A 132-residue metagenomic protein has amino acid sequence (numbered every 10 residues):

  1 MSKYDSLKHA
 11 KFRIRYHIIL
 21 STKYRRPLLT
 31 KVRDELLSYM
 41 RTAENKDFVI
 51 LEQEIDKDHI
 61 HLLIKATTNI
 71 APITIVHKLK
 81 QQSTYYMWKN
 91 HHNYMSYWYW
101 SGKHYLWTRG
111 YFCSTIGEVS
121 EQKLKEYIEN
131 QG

Functional and structural regions predicted by a protein language model:
M1-G132: Basic nucleic-acid-binding interfaces
